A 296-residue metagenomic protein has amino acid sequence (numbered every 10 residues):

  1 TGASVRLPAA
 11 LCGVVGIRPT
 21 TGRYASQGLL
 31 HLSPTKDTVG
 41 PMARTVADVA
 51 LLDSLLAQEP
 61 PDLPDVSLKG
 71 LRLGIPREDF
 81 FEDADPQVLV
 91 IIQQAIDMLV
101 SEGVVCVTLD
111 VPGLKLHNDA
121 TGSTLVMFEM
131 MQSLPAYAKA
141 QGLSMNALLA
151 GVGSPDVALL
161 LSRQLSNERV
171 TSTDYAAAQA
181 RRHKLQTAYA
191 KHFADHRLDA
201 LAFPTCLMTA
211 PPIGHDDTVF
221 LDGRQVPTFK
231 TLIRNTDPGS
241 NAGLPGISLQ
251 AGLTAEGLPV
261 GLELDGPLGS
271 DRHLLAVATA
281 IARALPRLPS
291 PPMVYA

Functional and structural regions predicted by a protein language model:
T1-E82, Q93-E102, A176, T187 (+2 more regions): Structural helix-boundary/capping segments
V5, D83, L207-P212: Glycine/Thr-rich phosphate-binding loops of Rossmann-like dinucleotide-binding domains
A9-V14, L116, A120-V126, D217-V219 (+1 more regions): Short low-complexity, flexible loop/linker segments enriched in glycine and/or proline with clustered acidic
G40, D199-A200: Short, Asp-centered acidic motifs that coordinate Mg2+ and/or phosphate in catalytic or ligand-binding sites
G70-G74, F128-A190, P204, M208 (+2 more regions): Short helix-loop capping/hinge segments that flank enzyme active sites or metal/cofactor-binding pockets
G70-R72, P76-D79, L109-T124, A158-R169 (+1 more regions): Flexible, acidic loop-helix segments that line cofactor/substrate-binding pockets
E82-I92, T121-T124, T173-A180: Active-site pocket-shaping loop/turn-to-helix segments
A176, H196, P211-L232: Short, surface-exposed loop/helix-turn segments at secondary-structure junctions that function as lids/hinges flanking
